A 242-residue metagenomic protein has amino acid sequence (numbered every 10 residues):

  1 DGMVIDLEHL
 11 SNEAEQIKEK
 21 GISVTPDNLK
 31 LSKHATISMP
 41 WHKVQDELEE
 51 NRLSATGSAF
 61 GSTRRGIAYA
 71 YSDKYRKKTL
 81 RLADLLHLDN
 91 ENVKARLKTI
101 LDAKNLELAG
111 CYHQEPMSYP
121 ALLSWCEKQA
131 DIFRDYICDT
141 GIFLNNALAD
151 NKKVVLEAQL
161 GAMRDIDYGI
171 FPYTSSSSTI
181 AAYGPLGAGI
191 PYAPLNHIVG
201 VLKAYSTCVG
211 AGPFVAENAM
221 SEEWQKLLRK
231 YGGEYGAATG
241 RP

Functional and structural regions predicted by a protein language model:
D1-P242: Non-transmembrane, aqueous-exposed alpha-helical and coiled segments at domain scale
